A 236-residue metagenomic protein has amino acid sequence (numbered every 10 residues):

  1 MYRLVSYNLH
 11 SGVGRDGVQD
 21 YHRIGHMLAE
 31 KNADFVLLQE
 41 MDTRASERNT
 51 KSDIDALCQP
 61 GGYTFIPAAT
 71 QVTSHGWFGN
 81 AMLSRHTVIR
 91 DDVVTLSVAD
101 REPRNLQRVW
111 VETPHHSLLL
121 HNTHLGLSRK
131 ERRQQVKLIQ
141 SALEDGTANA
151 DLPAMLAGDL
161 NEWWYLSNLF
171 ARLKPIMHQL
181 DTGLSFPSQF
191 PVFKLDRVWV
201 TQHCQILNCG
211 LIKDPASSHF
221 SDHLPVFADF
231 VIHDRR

Functional and structural regions predicted by a protein language model:
M1-F35, P60, T64-P67, Q71 (+1 more regions): Active-site regions of metal-assisted phosphoester/phosphodiester hydrolases, unifying DNase/endonuclease modules
G12, Q39-S46: Active-site neighborhood of divalent metal-dependent phosphoester/pyrophosphate hydrolases
R44-E47, S74-G76: Short active-site-adjacent helix-start/loop capping segments
R48-K51, F78-N80: Short secondary-structure transition/capping segments
S52-D55, G61-Y63: Short acidic, glycine/proline-enriched helix-loop-strand junctions
